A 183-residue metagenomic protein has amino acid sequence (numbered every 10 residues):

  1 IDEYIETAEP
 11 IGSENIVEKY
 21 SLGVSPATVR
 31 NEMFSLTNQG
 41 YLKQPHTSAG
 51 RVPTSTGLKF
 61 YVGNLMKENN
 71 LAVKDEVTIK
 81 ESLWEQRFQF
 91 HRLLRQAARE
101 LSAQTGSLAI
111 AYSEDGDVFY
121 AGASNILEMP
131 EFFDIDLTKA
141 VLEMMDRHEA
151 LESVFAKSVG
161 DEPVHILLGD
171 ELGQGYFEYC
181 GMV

Functional and structural regions predicted by a protein language model:
D2, E6, P10-L65: N-terminal helix-turn-helix
M66-V183: Intrinsically disordered, acidic Ser/Thr/Pro-rich low-complexity regulatory segments
